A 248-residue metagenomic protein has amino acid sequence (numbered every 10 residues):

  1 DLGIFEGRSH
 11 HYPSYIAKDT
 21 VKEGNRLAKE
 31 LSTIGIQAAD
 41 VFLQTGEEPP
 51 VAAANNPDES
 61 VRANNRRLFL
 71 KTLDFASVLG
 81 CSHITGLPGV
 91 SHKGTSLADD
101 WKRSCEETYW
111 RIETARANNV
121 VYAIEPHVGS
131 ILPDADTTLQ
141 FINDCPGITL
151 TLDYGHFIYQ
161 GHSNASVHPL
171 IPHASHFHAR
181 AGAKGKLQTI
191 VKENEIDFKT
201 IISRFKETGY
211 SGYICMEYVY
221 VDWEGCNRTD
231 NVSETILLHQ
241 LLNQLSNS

Functional and structural regions predicted by a protein language model:
D1-G3, A38-L43, I84-G86, Y122-I124 (+3 more regions): Hydrophobic faces of well-ordered beta-strands that scaffold small-molecule active sites in alpha/beta enzyme cores
D1-V78, Y109, G161, P172 (+3 more regions): N-terminal pre-domain/capping segments
F5-H10, L43-G46, G89-S91, E125-G129 (+3 more regions): Active-site beta-loop-alpha junctions enriched in small/polar residues
Y15-R26, N56-R67, T95-E106, S130-P133 (+3 more regions): Alpha-helix N-cap and loop-to-helix initiation/capping positions
S32, Y109, A117, A135-L152 (+1 more regions): Histidine-acidic metal/acid-base catalytic patches
T33, E48-T149, Y159: Active-site acidic/histidine proton-transfer and metal-coordination neighborhood in alpha/beta enzyme cores
